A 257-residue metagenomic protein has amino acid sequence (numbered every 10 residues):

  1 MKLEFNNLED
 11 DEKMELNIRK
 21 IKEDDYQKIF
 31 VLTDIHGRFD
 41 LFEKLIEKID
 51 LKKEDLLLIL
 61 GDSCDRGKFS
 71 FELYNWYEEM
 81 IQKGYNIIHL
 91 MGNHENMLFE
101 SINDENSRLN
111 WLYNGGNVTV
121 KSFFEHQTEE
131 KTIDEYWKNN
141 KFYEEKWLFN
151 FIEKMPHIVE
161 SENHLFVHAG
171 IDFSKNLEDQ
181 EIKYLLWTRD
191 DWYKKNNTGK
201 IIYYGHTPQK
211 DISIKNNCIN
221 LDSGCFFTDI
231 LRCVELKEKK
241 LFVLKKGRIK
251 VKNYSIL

Functional and structural regions predicted by a protein language model:
M1-F39, E43, S107: Short glycine- and acidic-rich boundary segments immediately preceding or forming the N-terminal edge of structured
L3-N7, A169, V234: Assembly/interface hotspot detector across virion components, adhesins/toxins, and nucleic-acid enzymes
E4, I21-K22, E47-D50, R66 (+2 more regions): Hydrophobic N-terminal alpha-helices or hydrophobic patches in metabolic proteins across all domains of life
I18-D25, E47-D50, I81-Q82, H157-E160 (+2 more regions): A short acidic-Thr-Gly-centered motif at the start of a beta-strand
Y26-Q27, K53-L56, Y85-N86, H157 (+2 more regions): Short coil/turn segments at beta-strand junctions that form active-site/ligand-binding loops
K28, L32, G37-Y113: Core catalytic region of metal-dependent phosphoesterases/phosphodiesterases, especially metallo-beta-lactamase-like
E43-K44, F71-E72, I102-N103, E178-D179 (+2 more regions): Short amphipathic alpha-helical segments
Y113-N220, G224-I230, L236-V251: Acidic, His/Gly-enriched loop-helix segments that form or flank divalent-metal centers in metallo-dependent hydrolases
